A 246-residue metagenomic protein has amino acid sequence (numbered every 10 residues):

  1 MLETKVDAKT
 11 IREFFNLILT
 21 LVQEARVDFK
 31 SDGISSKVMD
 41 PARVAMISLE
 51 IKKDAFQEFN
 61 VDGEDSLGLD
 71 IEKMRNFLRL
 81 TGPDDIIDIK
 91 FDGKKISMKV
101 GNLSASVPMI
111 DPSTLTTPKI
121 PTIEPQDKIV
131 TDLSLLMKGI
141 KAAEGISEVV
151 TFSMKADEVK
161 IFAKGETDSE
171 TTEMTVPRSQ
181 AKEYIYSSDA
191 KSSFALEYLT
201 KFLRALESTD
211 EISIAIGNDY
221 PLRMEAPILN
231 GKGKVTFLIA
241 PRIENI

Functional and structural regions predicted by a protein language model:
M1-E50, F56-A105, K128-T175, I185-I246: DNA polymerase processivity clamps
F56-Q57, P118-K119, R178-K182: Short, flexible, solvent-exposed loop/turn segments with mixed acidic/basic and small polar residues
V100-T122, T167: Conserved loop-to-helix interface motifs that mediate assembly, gating, or partner/ligand docking in ancient ring
P112-T114, M174-Q180: Short acidic, glycine/tyrosine-flanked loop/strand segments centered on an H-E-D-like triad
P125: Glycine-rich, flexible loop/turn motifs
